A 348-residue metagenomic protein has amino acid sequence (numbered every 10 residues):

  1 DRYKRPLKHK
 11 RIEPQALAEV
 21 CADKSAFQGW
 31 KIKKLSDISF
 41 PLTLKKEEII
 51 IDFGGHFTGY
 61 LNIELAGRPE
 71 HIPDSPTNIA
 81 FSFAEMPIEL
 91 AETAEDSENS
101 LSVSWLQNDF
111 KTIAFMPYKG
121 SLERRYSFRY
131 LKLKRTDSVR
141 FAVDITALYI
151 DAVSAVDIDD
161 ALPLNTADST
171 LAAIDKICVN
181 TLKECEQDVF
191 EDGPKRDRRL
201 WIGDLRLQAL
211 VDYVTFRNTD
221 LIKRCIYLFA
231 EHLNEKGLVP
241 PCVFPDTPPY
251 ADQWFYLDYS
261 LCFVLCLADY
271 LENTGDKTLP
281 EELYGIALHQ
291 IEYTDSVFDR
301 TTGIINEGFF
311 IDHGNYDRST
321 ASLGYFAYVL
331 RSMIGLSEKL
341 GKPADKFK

Functional and structural regions predicted by a protein language model:
D1-D192, D204, D220-K223, P241-P245 (+3 more regions): Extracellular/oxidizing-compartment recognition motifs
R2, F229, K346-F347: Short intrinsically disordered, low-complexity coil segments enriched in acidic
L101-A142, T170, I174, E184-C185 (+2 more regions): Aromatic-rich carbohydrate-recognition surfaces in CAZymes
K195: Short, solvent-exposed loop/turn elements at beta->coil junctions and helix N-caps that rim active or binding pockets
G335-K348: N-terminal leader/propeptide and maturation segments of large enzyme subunits in energy/redox metabolism and hydrolases
